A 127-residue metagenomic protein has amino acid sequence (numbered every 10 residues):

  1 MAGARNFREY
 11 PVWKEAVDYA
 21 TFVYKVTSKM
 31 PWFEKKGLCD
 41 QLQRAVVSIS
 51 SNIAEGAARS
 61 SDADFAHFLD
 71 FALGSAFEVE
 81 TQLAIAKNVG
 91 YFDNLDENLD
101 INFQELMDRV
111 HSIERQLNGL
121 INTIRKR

Functional and structural regions predicted by a protein language model:
M1-E55, R59-R127: Short, C-terminally biased terminal segments at protein or domain edges
